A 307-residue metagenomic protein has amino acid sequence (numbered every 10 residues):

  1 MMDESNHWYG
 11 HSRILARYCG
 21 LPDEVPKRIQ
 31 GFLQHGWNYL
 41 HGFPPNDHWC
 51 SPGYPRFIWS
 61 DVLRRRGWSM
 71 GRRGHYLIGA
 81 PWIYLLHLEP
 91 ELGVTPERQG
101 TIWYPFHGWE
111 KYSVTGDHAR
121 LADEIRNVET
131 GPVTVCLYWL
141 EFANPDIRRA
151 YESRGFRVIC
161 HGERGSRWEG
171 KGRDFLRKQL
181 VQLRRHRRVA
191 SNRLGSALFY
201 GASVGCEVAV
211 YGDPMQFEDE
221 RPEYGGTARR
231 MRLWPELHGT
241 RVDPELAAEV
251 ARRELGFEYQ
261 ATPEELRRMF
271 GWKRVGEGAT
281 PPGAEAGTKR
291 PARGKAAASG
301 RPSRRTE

Functional and structural regions predicted by a protein language model:
M1-R73, I83-L86, L198: Active-site and donor-binding regions of nucleotide-sugar-utilizing enzymes
M1-S5, Y9, A279-E307: Non-catalytic N-terminal targeting/anchoring module and adjacent flexible stem/linker that precedes the structured
F57-S60, Y104-F106, C136-W139, H161 (+2 more regions): Short His-Asn-centered micro-motif
L63-R64, H107-G116, L140-A143, G165-S166 (+2 more regions): Short acidic, S/G/P-rich loop/turn micro-motifs used as interaction or catalytic elements
G79-L85, G108, H161-R167, G212-E218: Short, acidic/turn-prone active-site loops that include or flank metal/cofactor- and phosphate-binding residues
L88-E152: Conserved catalytic-core segment of nucleotide-activated headgroup transferases in glycan assembly
A143-V208: Donor nucleotide-activated moiety binding/catalytic core segment of transferases that use nucleotide-activated donors
S196-M269: Catalytic binding pocket for nucleotide-activated donors in carbohydrate/polymer assembly enzymes
